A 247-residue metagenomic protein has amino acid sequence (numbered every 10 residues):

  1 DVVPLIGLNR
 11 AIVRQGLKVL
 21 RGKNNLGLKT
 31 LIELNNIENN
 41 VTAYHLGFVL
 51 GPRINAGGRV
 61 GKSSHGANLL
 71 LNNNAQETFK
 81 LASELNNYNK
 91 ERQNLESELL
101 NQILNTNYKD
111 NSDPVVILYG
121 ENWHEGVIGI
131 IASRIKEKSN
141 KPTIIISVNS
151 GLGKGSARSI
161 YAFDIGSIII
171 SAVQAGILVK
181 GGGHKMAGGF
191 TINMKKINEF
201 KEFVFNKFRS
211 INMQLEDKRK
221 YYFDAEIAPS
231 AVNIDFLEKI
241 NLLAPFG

Functional and structural regions predicted by a protein language model:
V2-E202, E216, K220, E226-P229: Hydrophobic helix-and-loop "lid/oligomerization" segment in the mid-to-C-terminal part of catalytic domains
F208-I211: Extended, domain-scale alpha-helical bundle/helix-rich regions
K218, F223-G247: Accessory interdomain/linker segments of ATP-dependent helicases and helicase-like nucleic-acid enzymes that mediate
